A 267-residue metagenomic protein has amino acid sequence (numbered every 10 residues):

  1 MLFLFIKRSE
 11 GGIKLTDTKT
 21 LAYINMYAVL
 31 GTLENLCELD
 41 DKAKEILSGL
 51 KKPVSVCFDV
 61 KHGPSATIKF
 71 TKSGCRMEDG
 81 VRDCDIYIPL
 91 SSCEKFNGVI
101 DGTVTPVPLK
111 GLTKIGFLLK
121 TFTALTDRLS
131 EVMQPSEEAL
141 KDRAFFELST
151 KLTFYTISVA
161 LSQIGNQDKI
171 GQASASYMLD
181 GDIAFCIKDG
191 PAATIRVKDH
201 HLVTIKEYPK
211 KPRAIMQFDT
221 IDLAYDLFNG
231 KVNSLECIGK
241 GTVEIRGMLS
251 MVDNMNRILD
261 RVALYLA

Functional and structural regions predicted by a protein language model:
F3-A267: Feature captures hydrophobic
